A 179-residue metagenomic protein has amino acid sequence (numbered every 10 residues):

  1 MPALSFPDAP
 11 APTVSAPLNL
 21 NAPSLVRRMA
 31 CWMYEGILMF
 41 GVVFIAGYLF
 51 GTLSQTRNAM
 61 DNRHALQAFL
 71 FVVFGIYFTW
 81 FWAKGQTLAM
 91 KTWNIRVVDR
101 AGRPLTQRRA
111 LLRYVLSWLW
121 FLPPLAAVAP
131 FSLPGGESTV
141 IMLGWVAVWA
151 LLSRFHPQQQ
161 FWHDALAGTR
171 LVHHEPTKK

Functional and structural regions predicted by a protein language model:
M1-K179: Membrane-interfacial and juxtamembrane segments of integral membrane proteins
